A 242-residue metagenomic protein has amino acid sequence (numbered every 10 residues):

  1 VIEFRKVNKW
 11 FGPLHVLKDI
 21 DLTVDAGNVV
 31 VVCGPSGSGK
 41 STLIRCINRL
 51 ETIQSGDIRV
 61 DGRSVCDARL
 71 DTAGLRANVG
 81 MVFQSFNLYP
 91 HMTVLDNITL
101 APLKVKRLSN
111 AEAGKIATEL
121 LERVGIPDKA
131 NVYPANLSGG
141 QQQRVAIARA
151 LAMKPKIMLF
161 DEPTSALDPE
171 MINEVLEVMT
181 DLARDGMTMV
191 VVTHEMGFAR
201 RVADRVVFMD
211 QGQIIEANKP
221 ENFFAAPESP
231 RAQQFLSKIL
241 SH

Functional and structural regions predicted by a protein language model:
V1-P220: ABC family nucleotide-binding domain
A217, E221-H242: C-terminal boundary and immediately downstream tail of ABC-type ATPase nucleotide-binding domains
